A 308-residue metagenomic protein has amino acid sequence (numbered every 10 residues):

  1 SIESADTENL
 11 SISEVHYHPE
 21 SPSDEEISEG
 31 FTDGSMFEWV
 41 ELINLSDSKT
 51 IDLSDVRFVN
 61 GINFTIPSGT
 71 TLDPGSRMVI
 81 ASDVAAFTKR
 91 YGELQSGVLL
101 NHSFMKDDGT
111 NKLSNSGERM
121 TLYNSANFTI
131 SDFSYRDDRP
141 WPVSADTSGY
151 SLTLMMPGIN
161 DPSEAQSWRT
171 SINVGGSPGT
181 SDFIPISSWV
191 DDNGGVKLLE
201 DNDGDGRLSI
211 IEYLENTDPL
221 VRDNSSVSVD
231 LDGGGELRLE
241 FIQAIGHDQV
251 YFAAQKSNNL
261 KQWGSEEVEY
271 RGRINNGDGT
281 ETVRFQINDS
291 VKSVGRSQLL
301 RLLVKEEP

Functional and structural regions predicted by a protein language model:
S1-E164, I172-G176, S181-F183, V221-R222: Activation on beta-sandwich/Ig-like modules and their edge loops
I2, G179-P308: Short, composition-biased motifs enriched in small/polar/acidic residues
T50-D52, R57, N63-T65, T71 (+8 more regions): Ser/Thr- (and often Asn-) enriched beta-sheet segments in non-cytosolic proteins
